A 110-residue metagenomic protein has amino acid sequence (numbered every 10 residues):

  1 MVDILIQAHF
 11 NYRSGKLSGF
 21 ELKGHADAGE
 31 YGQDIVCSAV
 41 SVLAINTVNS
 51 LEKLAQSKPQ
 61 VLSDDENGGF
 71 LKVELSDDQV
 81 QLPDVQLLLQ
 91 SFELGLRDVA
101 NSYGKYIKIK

Functional and structural regions predicted by a protein language model:
V2-I35, N49-K110: N-terminal intrinsically disordered, cationic/polar leader segments that include organellar targeting peptides
A39, A44-L51: Conserved ATP-binding N-box helix of the HATPase_c
